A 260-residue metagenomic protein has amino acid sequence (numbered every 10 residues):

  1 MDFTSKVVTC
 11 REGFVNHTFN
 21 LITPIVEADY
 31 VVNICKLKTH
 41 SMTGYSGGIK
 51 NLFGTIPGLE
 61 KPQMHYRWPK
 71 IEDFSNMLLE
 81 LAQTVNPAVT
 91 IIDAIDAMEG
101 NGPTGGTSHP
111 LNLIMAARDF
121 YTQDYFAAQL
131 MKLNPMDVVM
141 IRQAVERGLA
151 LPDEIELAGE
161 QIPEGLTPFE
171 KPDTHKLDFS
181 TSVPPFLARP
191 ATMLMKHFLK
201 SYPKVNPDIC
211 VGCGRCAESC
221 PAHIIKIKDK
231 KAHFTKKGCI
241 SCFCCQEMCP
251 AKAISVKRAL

Functional and structural regions predicted by a protein language model:
M1-N206, R215, L260: Extended, low-polarity segments enriched in aliphatic/aromatic residues
V205, R215-H233, C244-L260: Iron-sulfur cluster-binding cysteine motifs and their immediate structural context in ferredoxin-like electron-transfer
I240-S241: Extended, alpha-helix-rich binding/interface surfaces that flank or overlap catalytic cores and mediate recognition
